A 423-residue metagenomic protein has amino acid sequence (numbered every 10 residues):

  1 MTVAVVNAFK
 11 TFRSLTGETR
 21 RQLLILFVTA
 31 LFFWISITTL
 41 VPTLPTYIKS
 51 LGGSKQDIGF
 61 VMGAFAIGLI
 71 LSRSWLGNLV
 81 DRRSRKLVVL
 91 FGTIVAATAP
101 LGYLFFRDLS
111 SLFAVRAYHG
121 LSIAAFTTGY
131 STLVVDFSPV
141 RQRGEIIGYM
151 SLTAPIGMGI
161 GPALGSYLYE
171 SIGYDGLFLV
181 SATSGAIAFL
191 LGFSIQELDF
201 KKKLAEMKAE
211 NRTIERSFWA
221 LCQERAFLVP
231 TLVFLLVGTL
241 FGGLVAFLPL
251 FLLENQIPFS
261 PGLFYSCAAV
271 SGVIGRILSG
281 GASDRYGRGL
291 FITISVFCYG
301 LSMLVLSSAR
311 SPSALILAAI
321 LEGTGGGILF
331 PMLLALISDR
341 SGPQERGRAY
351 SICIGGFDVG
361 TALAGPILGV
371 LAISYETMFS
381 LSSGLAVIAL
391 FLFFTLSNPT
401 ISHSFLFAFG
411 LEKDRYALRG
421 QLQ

Functional and structural regions predicted by a protein language model:
R21-V61, V233, F241-F251: Helix-loop boundary and gating motifs at the non-cytosolic
A66-S74, M158-G159, A269-V273, I277 (+1 more regions): Residue-level signature of mid-helix packing/kink "hotspots" within the transmembrane helices of 12-pass Major
S72-S84, R276-G287: Helix-to-loop junctions at the C-terminal end of transmembrane segments in multipass secondary transporters
S84, F105-S110, G287, A309-R310: Helix-breaking motifs and short loop linkers at transmembrane-helix boundaries and internal kinks in secondary membrane
L87-L101, L290-L304: Structural signature of the two symmetry-related core transmembrane helices
A117-A154, L336: Cytoplasmic helix-loop-helix junction between adjacent transmembrane helices in 12-TM secondary transporters
T183-A205, L392-S397: C-terminal membrane-cytosol helix-exit motif in multi-pass small-molecule transporters
S194-S217, I401-Y416: Flexible cytoplasmic inter-helical loops of multi-pass small-molecule transporters
